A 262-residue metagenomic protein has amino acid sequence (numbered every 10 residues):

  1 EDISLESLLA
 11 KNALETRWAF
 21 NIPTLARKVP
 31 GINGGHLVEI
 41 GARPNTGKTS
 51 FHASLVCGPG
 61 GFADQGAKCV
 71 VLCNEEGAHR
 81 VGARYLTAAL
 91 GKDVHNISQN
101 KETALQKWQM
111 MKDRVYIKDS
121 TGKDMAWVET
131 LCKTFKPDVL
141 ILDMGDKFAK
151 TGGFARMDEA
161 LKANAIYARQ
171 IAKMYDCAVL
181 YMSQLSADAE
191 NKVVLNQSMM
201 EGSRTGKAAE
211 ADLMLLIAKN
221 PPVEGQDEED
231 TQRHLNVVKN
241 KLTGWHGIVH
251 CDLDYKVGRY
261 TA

Functional and structural regions predicted by a protein language model:
E1-K92: The Walker A/P-loop phosphate-binding site
E6, Q65-A155, A163, E228: Conserved inter-motif catalytic segment of the P-loop NTP-binding fold
L25, L142, C177: Catalytic phosphate/metal-binding cores of nucleic-acid and nucleotide-processing enzymes, i.e., regions that mediate
V38-I40, V70-L72, K118, L180 (+1 more regions): Hydrophobic/aromatic beta-strand patches that form the interior of the parallel beta-sheet core in alpha/beta enzyme
P59-F62, A88-K92, M144-T151, I171-M174 (+4 more regions): Conserved, well-folded catalytic cores of nucleic-acid-processing and energy-transducing macromolecular machines
N74-E76, C177, Y181-Q184: Conserved H-loop
Q109, M125-L140, Q170-Y175, A187-A262: C-terminal regions of RecA-like/P-loop NTPase motor modules
F154-A168, A178-M182, L215-L216: A short alpha/beta connector and helix-capping loop motif
